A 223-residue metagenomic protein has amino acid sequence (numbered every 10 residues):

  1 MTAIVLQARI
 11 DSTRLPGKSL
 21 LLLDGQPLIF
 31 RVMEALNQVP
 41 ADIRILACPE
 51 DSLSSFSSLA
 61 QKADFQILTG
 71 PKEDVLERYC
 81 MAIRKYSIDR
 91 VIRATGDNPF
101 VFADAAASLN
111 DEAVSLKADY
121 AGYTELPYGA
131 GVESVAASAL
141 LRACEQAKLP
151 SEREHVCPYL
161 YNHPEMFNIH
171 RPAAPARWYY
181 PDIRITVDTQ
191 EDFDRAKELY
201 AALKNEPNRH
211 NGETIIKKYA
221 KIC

Functional and structural regions predicted by a protein language model:
M1-L15: N-terminal nucleotide-binding beta1-loop-alpha1 segment
S12-G17, W178-P181: A short acidic, helix-capping loop that chelates divalent metal ions and anchors anionic groups
L28-I43, S58-L59, A63: A short, N-terminal amphipathic alpha-helix
I45-P49: Short internal beta-strands
E50-D111: Short phosphate-binding loop-to-helix
V101-I183, E198, T214-C223: Conserved core of the sugar-phosphate nucleotidyltransferase
T189: Short, conserved phosphate/pyrophosphate- and ester-handling motifs at nucleotide-, phospho-/glycolipid
F193-A202: Short active-site loop/helix that positions an aromatic residue
